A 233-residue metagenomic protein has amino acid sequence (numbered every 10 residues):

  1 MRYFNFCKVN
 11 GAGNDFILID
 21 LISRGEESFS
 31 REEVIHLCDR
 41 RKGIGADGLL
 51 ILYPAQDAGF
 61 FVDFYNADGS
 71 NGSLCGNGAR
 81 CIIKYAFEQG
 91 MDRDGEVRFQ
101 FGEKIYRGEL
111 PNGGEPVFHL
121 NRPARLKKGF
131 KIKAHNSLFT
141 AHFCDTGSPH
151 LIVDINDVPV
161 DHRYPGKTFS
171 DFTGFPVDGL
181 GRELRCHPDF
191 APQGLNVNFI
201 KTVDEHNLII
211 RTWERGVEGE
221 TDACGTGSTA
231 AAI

Functional and structural regions predicted by a protein language model:
M1-G113, I152-I233: A glycine-rich beta-to-alpha transition motif near the start of alpha/beta enzyme domains, typified by
C7-V9, V97-F99, K128-N136, H142-C144: Short acidic-hydrophobic surface loop/beta-edge motif
N121-L126: Ligand-binding beta-strand-loop-alpha-helix segment within the catalytic cores of soluble metabolic enzymes
K133-Y164: Internal active-site segments that recognize and position negatively charged phosphoryl groups and nucleotide moieties
